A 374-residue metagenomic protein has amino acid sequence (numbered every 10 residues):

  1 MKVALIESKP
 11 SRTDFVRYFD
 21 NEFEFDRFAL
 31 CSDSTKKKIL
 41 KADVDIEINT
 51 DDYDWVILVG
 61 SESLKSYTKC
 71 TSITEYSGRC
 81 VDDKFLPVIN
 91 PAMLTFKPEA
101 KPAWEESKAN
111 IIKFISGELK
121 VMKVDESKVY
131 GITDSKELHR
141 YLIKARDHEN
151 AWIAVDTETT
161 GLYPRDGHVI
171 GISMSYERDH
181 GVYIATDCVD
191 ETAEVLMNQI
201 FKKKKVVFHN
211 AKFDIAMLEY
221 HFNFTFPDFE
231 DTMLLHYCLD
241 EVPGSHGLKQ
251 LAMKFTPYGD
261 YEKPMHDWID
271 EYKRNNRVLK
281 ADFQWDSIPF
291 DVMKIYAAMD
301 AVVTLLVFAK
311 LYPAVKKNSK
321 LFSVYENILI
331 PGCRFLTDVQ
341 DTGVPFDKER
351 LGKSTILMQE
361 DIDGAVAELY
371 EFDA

Functional and structural regions predicted by a protein language model:
M1-M122: A polyanion-binding, active-site-adjacent surface
P10-S11, H148, W152-R165: Short acidic, Gly/Ser-rich segments with clustered Asp/Glu that frequently serve as metal-coordination loops in enzyme
F19, V169-S173, V366-A374: Short, intrinsically disordered, charge-balanced linker/junction segments flanking boundaries in proteins
D54-E62, A154, K204-A211: Acidic beta-strand-to-loop metal/phosphate-binding motif
L86, A92-L94, E105, A109 (+3 more regions): Active-site-proximal helix-loop-helix substrate-binding element of RNase H-like nuclease domains
T133-A151, L196-I200: A short acidic-Thr-Gly-centered motif at the start of a beta-strand
L305, V315-S323, G343: Glycine- and charge-enriched loop/helix tracts that form the active or gating conduit in phosphate/cation-handling
V324-A374: Extended, well-ordered alpha-helical scaffold/bundle regions in very large, multi-domain proteins
